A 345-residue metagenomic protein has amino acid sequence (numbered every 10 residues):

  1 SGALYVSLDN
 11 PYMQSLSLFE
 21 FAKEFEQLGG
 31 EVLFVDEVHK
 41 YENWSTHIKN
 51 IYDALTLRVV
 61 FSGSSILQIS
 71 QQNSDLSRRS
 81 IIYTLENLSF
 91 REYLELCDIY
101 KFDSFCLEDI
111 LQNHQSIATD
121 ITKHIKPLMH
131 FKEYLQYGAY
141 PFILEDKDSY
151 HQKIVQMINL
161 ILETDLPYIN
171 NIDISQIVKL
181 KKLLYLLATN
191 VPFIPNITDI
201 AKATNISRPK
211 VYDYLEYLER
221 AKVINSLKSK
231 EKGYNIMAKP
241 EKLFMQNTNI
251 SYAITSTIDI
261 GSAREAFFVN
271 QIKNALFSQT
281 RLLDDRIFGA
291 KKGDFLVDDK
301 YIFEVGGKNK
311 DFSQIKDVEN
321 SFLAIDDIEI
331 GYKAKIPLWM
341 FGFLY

Functional and structural regions predicted by a protein language model:
S1, L8, E216, K222-Y345: A cross-kingdom feature that marks ATP-driven nucleic-acid transaction machinery
G2-V32: Short glycine-rich substrate-engagement loop in P-loop NTPases that contacts/grips substrate
E26-W44: Conserved P-loop NTPase "ATPase switch" module shared by AAA+ and STAND
F34, R58-S64, T84, A324: Structural recognition of the conserved hydrophobic beta-strand(s) that form the central parallel beta-sheet of P-loop
H39-V60: Conserved Walker B catalytic segment
D53-N73, L218: Sensor-1/coupling segment of RecA-like P-loop NTPase cores
L67-I82, L94-I99: Short regulatory helix/loop adjacent to the ATP-binding pocket of P-loop NTPases
D98-Y252: Interdomain hinge/linker elements that couple catalytic modules in large macromolecular machines
